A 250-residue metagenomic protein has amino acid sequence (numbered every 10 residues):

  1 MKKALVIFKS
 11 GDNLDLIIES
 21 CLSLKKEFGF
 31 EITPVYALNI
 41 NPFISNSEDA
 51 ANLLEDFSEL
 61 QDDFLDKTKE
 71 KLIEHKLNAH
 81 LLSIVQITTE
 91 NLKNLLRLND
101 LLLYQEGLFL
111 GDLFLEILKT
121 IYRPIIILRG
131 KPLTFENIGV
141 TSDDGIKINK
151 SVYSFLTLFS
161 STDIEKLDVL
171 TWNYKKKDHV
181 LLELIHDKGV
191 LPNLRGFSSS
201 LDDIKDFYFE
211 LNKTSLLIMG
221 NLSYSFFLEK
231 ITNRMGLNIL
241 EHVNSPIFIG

Functional and structural regions predicted by a protein language model:
M1-E48, L133, N137-F197, D202 (+1 more regions): Small/aliphatic-rich secondary-structure junction motif
I17-S20, N91-N94, L113-I117, S154 (+2 more regions): A short acidic, amphipathic alpha-helical/loop segment
A51-D63: A short acidic, glycine-rich active-site loop that binds or catalyzes chemistry on phosphate/adenosine moieties
E70-L102, L108, K188-L217, L222-M235 (+1 more regions): Structural beta-alpha unit
L103-E106, P124-G130, I247-G250: Short beta-strand elements of ligand-binding domains
D112-L128, K230-P246: A short, gly/pro- and small-residue-rich
K131-N137, E241-G250: Ser/Thr/Gly-rich flexible loops in soluble cytosolic domains mediating phosphotransfer, phosphorylation
